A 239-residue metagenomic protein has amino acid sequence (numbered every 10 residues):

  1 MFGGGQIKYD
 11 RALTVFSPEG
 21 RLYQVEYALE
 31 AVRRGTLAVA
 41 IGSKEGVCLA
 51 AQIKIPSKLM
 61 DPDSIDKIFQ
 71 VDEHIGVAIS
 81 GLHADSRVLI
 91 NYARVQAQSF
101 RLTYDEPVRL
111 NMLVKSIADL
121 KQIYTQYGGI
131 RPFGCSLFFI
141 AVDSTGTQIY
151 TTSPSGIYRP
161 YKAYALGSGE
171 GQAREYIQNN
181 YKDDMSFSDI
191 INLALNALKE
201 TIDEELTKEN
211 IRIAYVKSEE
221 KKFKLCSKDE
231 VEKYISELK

Functional and structural regions predicted by a protein language model:
M1-K239: Long, low-complexity N-terminal extensions
